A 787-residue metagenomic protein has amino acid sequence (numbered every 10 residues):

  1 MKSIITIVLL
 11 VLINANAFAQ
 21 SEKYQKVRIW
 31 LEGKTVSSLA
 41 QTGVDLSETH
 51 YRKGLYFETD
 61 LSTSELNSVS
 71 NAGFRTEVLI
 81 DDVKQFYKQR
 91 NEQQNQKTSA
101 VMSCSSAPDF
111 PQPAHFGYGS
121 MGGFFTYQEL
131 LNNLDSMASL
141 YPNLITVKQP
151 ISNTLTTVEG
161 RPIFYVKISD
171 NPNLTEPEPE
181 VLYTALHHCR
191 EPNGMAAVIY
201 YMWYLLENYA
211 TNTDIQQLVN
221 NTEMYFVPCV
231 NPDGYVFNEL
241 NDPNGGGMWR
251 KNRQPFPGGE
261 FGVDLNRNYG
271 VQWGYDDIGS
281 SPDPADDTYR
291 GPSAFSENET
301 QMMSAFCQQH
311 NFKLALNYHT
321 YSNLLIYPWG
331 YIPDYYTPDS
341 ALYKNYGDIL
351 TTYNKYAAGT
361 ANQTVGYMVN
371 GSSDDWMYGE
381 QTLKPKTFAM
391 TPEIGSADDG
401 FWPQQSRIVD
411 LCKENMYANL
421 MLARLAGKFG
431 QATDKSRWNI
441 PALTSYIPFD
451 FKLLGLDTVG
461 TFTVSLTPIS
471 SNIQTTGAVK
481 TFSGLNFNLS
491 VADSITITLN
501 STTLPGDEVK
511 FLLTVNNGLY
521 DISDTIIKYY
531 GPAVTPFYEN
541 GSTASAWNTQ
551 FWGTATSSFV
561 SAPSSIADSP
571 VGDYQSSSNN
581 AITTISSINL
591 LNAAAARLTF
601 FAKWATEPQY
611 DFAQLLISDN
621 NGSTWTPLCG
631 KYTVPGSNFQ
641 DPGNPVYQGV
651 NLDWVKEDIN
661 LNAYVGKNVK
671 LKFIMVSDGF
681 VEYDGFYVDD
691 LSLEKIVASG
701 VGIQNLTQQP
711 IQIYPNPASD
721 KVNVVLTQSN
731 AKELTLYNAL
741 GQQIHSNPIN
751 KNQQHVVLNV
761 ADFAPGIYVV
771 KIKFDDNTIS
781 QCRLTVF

Functional and structural regions predicted by a protein language model:
S3-I7, N14-A19, Q704-Y714, A718-F787: C-terminal outer-membrane/trafficking sorting elements
K26, E239-L240, N244-S445, Q474-T475: Metallocarboxypeptidase
F429-P441, P532-A546, S576-S577, E694-Y714 (+3 more regions): Residue-level detector of functionally pivotal "anchor" positions at catalytic/ligand-binding pockets or at interdomain
Q474-T503: Intrinsically disordered, low-complexity Pro/Gly/Ser/Thr-rich segments with frequent PxxP/GP/PP motifs and embedded
L499-A533: Terminal connector regions
T535-N580, L628-V655: Extracellular glycan-recognition surfaces and repeat-rich motifs
G541, L590-A605, A613, N668-S677 (+1 more regions): Extracellular beta-strand-rich recognition modules
Y610-F612, S677-I696: Extracellular carbohydrate recognition
